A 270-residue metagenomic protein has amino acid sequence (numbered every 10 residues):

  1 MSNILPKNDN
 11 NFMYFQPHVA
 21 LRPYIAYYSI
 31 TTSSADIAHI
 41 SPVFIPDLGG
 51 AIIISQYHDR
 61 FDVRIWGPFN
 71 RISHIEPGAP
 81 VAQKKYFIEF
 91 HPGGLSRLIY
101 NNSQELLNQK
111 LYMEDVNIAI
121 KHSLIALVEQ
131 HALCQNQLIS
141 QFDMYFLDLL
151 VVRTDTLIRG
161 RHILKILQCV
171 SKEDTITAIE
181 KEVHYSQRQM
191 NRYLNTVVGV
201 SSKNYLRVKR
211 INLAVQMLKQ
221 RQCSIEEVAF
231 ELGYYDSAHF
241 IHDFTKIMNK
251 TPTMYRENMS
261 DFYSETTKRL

Functional and structural regions predicted by a protein language model:
M1-R161, Q168-C169, T175-T177, V183-Q187 (+4 more regions): Alpha-helical bundle regulatory/interaction domains
D155-L157, I166-L167, L194-L218, D243 (+1 more regions): Alpha-helical DNA-contacting segments of helix-turn-helix folds
S171-K172, K219: Residue-level signal for alpha-helix termini/capping positions
T175, Y193-L194: Extended amphipathic alpha-helical scaffolding segments in membrane-proximal extra-membrane regions of membrane
